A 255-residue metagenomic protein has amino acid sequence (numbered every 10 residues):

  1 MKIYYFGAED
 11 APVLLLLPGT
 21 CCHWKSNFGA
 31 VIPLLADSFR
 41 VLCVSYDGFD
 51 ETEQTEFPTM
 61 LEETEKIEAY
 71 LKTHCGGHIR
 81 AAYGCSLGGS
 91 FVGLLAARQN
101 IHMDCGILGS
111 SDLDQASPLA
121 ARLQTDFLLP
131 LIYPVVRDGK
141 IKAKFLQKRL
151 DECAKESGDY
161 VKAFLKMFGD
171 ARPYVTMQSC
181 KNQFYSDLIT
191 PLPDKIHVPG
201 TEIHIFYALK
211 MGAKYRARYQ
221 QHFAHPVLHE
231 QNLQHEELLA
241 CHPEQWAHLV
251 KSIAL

Functional and structural regions predicted by a protein language model:
Y4-E53: Conserved HGGG/HGGXW glycine-rich cap/lid loop of the alpha/beta-hydrolase fold
P33, E202-E236, H242: Conserved loop-alpha-helix segment in the C-terminal half of the alpha/beta-hydrolase fold that carries the catalytic
L42-A81: Active-site loop/oxyanion-hole signature of alpha/beta-hydrolase fold enzymes
G84-V92: Gly/Ala-rich beta-loop-alpha elbow adjacent to hydrolase catalytic centers
A97, C105-V136: Flexible "cap/lid" loop of the alpha/beta hydrolase fold
S117-P118, D138-I196: Conserved alpha/beta-hydrolase catalytic His-Asp/Glu region
Q178-Q220: Conserved serine/cysteine hydrolase catalytic core
L238-I253: Post-His helix in hydrolase/transferase enzymes
